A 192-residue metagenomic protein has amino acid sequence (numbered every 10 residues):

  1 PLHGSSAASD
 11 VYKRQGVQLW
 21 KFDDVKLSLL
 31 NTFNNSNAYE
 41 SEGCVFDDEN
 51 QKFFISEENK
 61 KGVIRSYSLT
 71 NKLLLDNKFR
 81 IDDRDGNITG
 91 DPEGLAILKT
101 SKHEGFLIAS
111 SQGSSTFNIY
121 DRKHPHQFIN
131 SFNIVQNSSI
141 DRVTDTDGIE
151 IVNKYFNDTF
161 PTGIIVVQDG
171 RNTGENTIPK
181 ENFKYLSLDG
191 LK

Functional and structural regions predicted by a protein language model:
P1-A8, Y12: Single conserved hydrophobic/aromatic residue that forms the stacking wall/gate of nucleotide- or nucleobase-binding
S5, E42-N50, E93-H103, G148-F160: Structural signature of eukaryotic scaffold interfaces centered on beta-propeller domains
K13-R14, S56-K60, S111-Q112, Q168-G170: Short loop/turn segments immediately following the C-termini of beta-strands
L19-L27, S66-L74, I119-Q127, L186-K192: Short loop/turn segments immediately following beta-strands, especially the blade-tip and inter-blade linker loops
E40-E42, K60, D91, G113 (+2 more regions): Beta-rich catalytic cores
I81-E93, Q127-Y155: Conserved blade-ending motifs and adjacent loop-strand segments that build the rim/top face of beta-propeller domains
G86-F132: Loop/turn-rich, solvent-exposed surfaces of beta-rich toroidal or solenoidal domains
G148-K192: Blade-level signature of beta-propeller repeat domains, shared across WD40, Kelch, NHL, RCC1 and BNR/Asp-box propellers
